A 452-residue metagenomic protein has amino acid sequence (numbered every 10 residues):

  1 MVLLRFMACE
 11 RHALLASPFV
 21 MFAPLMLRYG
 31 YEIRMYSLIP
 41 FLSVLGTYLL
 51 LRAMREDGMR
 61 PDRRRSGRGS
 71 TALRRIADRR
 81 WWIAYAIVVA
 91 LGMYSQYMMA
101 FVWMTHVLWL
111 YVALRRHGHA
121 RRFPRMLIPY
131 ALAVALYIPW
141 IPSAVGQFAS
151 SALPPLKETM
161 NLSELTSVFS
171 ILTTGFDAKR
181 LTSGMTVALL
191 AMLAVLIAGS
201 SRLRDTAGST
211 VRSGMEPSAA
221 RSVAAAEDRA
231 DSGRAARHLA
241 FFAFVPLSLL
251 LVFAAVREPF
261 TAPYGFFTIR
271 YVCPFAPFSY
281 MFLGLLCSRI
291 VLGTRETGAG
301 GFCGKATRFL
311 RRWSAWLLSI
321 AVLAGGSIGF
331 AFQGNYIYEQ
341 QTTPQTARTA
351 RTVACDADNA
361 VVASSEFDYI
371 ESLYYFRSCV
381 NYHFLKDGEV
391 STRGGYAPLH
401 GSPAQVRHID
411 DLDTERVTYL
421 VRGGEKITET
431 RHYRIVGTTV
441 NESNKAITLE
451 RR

Functional and structural regions predicted by a protein language model:
M1-G58, L73, D78-V211, A220-G293 (+2 more regions): Membrane-proximal helix-loop-helix interfaces that form the catalytic/acceptor-binding platform of multi-pass membrane
K305-R308: Compositionally biased, low-complexity segments of secreted and virulence-associated proteins that act as
